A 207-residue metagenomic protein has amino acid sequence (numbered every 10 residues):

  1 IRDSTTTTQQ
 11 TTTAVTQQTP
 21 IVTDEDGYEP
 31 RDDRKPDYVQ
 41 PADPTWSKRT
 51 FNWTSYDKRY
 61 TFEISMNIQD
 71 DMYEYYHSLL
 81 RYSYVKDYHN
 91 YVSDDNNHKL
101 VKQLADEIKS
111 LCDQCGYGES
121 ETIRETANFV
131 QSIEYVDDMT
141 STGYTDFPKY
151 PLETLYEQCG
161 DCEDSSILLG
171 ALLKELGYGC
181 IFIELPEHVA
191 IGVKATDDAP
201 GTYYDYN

Functional and structural regions predicted by a protein language model:
I1-A42, W46-W53, R59: N-terminal Sec-dependent export signals
Y60-L80, K194-N207: Active-site rim recognition segments
K86-E157: Secondary-structure boundary elements
Q158-E163: A short, highly charged nucleic-acid-interacting micro-segment common to nuclease and nuclease-linked defense proteins
D164-N207: Hydrophobic/aromatic-rich core segments of domains that either
